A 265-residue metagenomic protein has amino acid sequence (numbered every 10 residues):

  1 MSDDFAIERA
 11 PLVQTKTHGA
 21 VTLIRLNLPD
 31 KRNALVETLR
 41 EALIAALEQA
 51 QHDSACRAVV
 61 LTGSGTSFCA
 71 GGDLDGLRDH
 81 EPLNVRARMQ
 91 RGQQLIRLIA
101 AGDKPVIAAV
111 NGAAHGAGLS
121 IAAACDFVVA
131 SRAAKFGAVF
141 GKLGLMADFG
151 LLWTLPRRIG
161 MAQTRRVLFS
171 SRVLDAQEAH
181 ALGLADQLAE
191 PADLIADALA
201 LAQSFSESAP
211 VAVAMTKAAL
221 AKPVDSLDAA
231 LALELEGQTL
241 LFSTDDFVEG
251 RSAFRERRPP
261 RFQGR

Functional and structural regions predicted by a protein language model:
M1-P11, S252-R265: Terminal low-complexity tails and localization/encapsulation signals of metabolic enzymes
M1-S64, R97: Conserved CoA-thioester-binding segment of acyl-CoA-metabolizing enzymes
P29, V129-A134, A185-L233, T239-D245 (+1 more regions): C-terminal long alpha-helix characteristic of the crotonase
G63-L98, A114, K142-G144: Glycine- (often His-adjacent) and acidic-residue-rich active-site loop that binds/positions the CoA thioester
R97-L143, V173: Glycine-rich beta-to-alpha active-site loop
F127, R166, S170-R172, E178 (+2 more regions): Well-ordered beta-strand positions
T154-A162: Hydrophobic, secondary-structure "cap" segments at the distal end of domains
